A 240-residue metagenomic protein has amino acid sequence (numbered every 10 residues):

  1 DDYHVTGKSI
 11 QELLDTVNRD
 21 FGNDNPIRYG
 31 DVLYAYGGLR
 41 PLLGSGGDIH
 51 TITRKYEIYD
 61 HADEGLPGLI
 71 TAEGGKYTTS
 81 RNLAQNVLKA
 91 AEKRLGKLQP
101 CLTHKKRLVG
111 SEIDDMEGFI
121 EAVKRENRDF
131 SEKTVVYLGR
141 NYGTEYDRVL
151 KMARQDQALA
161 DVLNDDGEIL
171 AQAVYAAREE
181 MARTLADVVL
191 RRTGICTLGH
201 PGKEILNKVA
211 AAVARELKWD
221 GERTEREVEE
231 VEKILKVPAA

Functional and structural regions predicted by a protein language model:
D1-W219: C-terminal catalytic lobe of FAD-dependent flavoproteins
G199-P201, K218-A240: C-terminal amphipathic alpha-helical interaction region
